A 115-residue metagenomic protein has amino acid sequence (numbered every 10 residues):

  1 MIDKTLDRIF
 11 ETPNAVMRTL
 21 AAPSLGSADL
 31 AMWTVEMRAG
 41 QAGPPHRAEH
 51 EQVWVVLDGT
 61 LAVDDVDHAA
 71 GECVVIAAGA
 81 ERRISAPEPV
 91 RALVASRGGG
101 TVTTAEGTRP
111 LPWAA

Functional and structural regions predicted by a protein language model:
M1-D29, T108-A115: A short, N-terminal "cap"/entry segment at the start of jelly-roll beta-barrel domains of the cupin/DSBH fold
R18-T19, A31-A48, A70, A78: Conserved short histidine dyad/triad with adjacent acidic residue
P23, A42-A48, D64-V66, S85-A86: Short histidine-centered beta-strand/loop micro-motifs that create catalytic or ligand/metal-coordination sites
L25-A28, M37-Q41, D58-T60, G98-T101: Short, charged/polar surface micro-motifs in flexible loops or helix N-caps
G26, D67-A70, A78-T108: Ligand-binding loop in jelly-roll beta-barrel domains
G26-W33, H50-Q52, L57-G59, E88: A generic structural signal for short beta-strands and their flanking turns/coil linkers
A42-G43, A62, V74, A78-R83: Histidine-centered metal-chelating micro-motifs
H46-E72: A short beta-strand-loop-beta hairpin characteristic of the jelly-roll/cupin
